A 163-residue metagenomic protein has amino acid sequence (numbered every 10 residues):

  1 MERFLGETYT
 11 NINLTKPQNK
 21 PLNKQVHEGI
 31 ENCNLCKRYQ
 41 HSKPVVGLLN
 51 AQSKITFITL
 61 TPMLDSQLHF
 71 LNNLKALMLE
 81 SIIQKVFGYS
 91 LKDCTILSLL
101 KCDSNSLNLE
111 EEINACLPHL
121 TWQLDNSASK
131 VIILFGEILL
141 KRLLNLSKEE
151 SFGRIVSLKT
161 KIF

Functional and structural regions predicted by a protein language model:
E2-F163: A polyanion-binding, active-site-adjacent surface
